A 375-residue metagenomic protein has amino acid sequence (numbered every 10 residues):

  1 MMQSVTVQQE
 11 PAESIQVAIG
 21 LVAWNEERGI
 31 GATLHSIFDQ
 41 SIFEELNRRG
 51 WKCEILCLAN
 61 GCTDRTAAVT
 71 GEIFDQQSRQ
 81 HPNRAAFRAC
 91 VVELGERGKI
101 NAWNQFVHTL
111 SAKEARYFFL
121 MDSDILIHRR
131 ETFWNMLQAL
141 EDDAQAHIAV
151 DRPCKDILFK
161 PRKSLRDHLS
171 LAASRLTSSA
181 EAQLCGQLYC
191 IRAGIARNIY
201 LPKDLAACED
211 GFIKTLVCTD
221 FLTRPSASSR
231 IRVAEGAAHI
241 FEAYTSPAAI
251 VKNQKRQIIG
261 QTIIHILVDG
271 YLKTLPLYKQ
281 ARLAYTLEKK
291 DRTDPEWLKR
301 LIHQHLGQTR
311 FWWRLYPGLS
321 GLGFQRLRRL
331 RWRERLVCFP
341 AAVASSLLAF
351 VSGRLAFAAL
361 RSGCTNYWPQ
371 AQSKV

Functional and structural regions predicted by a protein language model:
H35-K52, Q76: Short, acidic, metal-binding catalytic loop of nucleotide-sugar glycosyltransferases
G50, L56-E72, E96, I125-L126: A conserved acidic beta->alpha catalytic loop
A68-N101, T109: Conserved donor nucleotide-binding strand/loop of the catalytic core
N101-Y117: Active-site nucleotide-sugar/metal-binding loop of Leloir-type enzymes
E114-L126: Short beta-strand-to-loop acidic/aromatic patch adjacent to the donor-nucleotide binding site
L126-K163: Conserved donor NDP-sugar-binding/catalytic core segment of glycosyltransferases
A206-S229: A short, conserved alpha-helix in the catalytic core of glycosyltransferases
K252-V375: Terminal low-complexity segments of carbohydrate-biosynthetic enzymes
